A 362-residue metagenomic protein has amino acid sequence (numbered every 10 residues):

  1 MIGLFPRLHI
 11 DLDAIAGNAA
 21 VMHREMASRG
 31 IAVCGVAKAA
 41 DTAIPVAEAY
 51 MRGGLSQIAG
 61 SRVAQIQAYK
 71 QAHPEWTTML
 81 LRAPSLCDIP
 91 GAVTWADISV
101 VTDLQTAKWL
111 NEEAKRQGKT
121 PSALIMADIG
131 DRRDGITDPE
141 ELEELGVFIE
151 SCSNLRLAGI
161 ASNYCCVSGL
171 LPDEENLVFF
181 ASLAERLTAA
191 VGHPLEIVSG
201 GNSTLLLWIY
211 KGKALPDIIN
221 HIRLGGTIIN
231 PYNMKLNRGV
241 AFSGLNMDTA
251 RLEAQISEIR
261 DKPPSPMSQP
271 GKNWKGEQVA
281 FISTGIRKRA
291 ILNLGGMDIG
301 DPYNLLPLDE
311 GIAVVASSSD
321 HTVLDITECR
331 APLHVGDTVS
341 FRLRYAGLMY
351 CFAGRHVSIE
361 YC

Functional and structural regions predicted by a protein language model:
M1-I10, A14: Generic N-terminal amphipathic, Lys/Arg-enriched alpha-helix
F5, A96, S319-H321: Short, solvent-exposed beta-strand edge segments and adjacent coil->beta transition regions
R7-H9, I31-R186, A190-V191: Active-site-proximal beta-alpha core segment in soluble small-molecule metabolic enzymes
I15, K38, Y69, I125 (+5 more regions): Conserved, mostly hydrophobic/aromatic
I15-N18, M22, L183: Alpha-helical packing segments of well-folded alpha/beta enzyme cores
N18-V21, A39-R52, Q65, L333-T338 (+1 more regions): N-terminal capping/small domains of soluble enzymes
E25-M26: N-terminal signal-anchor module of multipass membrane proteins
V178-C362: Active-site anion/phosphate-binding pocket segments in diverse small-molecule metabolic enzymes
